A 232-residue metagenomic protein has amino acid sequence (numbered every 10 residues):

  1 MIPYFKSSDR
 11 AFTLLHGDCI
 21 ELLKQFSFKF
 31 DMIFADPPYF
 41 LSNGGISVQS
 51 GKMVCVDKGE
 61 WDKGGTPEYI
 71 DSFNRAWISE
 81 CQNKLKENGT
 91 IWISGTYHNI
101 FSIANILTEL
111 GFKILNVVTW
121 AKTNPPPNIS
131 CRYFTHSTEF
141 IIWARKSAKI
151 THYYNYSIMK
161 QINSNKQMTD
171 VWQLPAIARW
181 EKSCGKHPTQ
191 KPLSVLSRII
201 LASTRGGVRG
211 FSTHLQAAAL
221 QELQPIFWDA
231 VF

Functional and structural regions predicted by a protein language model:
M1-F232: Core catalytic lobe of class I
